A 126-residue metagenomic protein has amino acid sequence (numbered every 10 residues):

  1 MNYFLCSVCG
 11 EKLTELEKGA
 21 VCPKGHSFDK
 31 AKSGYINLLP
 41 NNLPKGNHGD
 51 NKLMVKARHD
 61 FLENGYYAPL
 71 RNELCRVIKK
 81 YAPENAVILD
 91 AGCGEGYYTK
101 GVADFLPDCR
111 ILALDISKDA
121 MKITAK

Functional and structural regions predicted by a protein language model:
M1-H48: N-terminal auxiliary segments of SAM/dcSAM-dependent transferases
K52-L70: Class I SAM-dependent methyltransferase Rossmann-like catalytic core, especially the SAM/SAH-binding loop
G65-E84: Conserved alpha-helix/loop element of class I SAM-dependent methyltransferases that forms part of the SAM/SAH-binding
N85-G94: Conserved class I S-adenosyl-L-methionine
E95-P107: Conserved SAM-binding loop of SAM-dependent methyltransferases across substrates and taxa, primarily the Class I
C109-L112: Short beta-strand element of Class I
D115-D119: Conserved SAM/SAH-binding beta-strand->alpha-helix loop
T124: Conserved SAM-binding loop
